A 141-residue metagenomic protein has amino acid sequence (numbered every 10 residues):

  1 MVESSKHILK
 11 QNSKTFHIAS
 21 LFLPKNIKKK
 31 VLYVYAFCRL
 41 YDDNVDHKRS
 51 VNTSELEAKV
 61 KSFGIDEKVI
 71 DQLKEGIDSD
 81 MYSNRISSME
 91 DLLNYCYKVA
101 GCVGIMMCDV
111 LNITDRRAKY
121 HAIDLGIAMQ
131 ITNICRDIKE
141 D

Functional and structural regions predicted by a protein language model:
M1-D141: Acidic catalytic motifs of isoprenoid enzymes
